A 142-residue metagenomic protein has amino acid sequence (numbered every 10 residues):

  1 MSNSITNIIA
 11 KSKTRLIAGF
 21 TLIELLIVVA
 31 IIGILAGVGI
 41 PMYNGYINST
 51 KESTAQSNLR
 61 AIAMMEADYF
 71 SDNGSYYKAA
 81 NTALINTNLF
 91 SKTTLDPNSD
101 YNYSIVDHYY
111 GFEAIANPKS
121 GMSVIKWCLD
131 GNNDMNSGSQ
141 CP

Functional and structural regions predicted by a protein language model:
M1-F20: N-terminal leader/signal peptides at the extreme start of proteins
N3, I23, Y43, N48 (+1 more regions): Generic alpha-helix initiation/capping and coil-helix boundary signal
T14-Y43: N-terminal single-pass transmembrane signal-anchor helix
E24, N44, N48, R60 (+2 more regions): Charged, amphipathic alpha-helical interaction segments
N48-S75: Membrane-proximal N-terminal amphipathic helix
D68-P142: Periplasmic/extracellular, small/polar-rich flexible segments of pilin-like filament-forming proteins
